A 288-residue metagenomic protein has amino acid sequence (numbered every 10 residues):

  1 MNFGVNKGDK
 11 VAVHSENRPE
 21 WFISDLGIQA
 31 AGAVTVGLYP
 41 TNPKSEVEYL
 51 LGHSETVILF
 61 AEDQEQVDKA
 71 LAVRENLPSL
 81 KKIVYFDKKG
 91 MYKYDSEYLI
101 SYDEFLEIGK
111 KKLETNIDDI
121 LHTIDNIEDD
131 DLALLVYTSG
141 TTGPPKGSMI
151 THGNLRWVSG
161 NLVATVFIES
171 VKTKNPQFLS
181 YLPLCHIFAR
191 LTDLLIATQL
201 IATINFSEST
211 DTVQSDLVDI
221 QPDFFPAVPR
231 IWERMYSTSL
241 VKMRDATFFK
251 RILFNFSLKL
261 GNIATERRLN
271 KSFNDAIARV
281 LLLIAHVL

Functional and structural regions predicted by a protein language model:
M1-S45: Conserved AMP-binding/adenylate-forming
D25-A31, H53, L195-Q199, Y236: Short hydrophobic alpha-helices that are characteristic scaffold elements of the AMP-binding
H53-E55, D219-I220: Active-site charged/polar residues at nucleotide-handling catalytic sites that mediate phosphoryl, nucleotidyl
I100, K110-Y137, P144, S170-Q177: Conserved pre-ATP/AMP-binding loop-to-beta segment of ANL
D103, A133-S159: Conserved AMP-binding A3 loop
R156-S180, L184-V287: Conserved AMP-binding/adenylation subdomain of ANL enzymes
